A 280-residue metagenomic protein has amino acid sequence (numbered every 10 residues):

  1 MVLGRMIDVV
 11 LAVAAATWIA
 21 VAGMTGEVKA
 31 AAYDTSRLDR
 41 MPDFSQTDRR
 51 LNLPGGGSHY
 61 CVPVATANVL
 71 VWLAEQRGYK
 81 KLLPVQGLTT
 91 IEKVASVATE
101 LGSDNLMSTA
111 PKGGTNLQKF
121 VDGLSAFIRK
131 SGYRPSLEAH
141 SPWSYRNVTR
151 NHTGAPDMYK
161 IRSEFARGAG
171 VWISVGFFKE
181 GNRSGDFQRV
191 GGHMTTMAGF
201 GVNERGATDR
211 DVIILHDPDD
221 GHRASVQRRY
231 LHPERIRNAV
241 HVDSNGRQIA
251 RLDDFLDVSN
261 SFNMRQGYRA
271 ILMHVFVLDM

Functional and structural regions predicted by a protein language model:
M1-V13: Bacterial N-terminal signal peptides that target proteins for export
V10-A22: Bacterial N-terminal signal peptides
G23-A126, K130, A250-Y268, L278-M280: Active-site-adjacent structural segments surrounding the nucleophilic cysteine of cysteine proteases and isopeptidases
G55-G56, A166-A169, T208-D209: Short, well-ordered loop/turn elements at secondary-structure boundaries
G55-H59, N151, F187, V242: Short, charged/polar micro-motifs that form catalytic or ligand-binding hotspots
N105-V202: Predominantly the structural core of cysteine protease catalytic domains
Y159, S174-M280: Active-site signature of cysteine proteases
